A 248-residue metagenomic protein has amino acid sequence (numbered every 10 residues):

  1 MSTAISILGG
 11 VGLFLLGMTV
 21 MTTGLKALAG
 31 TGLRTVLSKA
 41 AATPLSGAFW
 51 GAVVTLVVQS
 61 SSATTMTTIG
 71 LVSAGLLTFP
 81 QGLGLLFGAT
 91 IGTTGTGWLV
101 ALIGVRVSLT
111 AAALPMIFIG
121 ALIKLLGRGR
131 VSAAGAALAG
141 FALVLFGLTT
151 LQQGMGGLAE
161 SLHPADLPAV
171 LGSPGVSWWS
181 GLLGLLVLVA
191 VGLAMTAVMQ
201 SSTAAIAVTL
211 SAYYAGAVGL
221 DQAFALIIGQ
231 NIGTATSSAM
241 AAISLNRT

Functional and structural regions predicted by a protein language model:
M1-A40, P44, L138-A194, V208-A212: Helix-loop-helix hairpins and the membrane-proximal interhelical loops of multi-pass alpha-helical transport proteins
M1-T3, P80-G88, L99-Q152: Signature of multi-pass transmembrane helix bundles
V11, T31, T35, K39 (+12 more regions): Alpha-helical transmembrane segments of multi-pass membrane proteins, especially transporters and channels
G17, Q59, I91, G147 (+2 more regions): Residue-level signature of catalytic and energy-coupling elements of molecular machines, predominantly ATP/GTP-dependent
M18-A27, T68-G75, I119-R130, S238-R247: C-terminal ends of transmembrane helices
L25-K39, T78-P80, V105-V107, G127-G135 (+1 more regions): Interfacial helix-loop-helix linkers and transmembrane-helix boundary segments in multi-pass membrane proteins
T43-T67, G181-V208: Hydrophobic alpha-helical transmembrane segments of multi-pass integral membrane proteins, predominantly secondary
M66-L86, T90, W98-A113, I119 (+2 more regions): Membrane-interfacial helix-loop connectors
